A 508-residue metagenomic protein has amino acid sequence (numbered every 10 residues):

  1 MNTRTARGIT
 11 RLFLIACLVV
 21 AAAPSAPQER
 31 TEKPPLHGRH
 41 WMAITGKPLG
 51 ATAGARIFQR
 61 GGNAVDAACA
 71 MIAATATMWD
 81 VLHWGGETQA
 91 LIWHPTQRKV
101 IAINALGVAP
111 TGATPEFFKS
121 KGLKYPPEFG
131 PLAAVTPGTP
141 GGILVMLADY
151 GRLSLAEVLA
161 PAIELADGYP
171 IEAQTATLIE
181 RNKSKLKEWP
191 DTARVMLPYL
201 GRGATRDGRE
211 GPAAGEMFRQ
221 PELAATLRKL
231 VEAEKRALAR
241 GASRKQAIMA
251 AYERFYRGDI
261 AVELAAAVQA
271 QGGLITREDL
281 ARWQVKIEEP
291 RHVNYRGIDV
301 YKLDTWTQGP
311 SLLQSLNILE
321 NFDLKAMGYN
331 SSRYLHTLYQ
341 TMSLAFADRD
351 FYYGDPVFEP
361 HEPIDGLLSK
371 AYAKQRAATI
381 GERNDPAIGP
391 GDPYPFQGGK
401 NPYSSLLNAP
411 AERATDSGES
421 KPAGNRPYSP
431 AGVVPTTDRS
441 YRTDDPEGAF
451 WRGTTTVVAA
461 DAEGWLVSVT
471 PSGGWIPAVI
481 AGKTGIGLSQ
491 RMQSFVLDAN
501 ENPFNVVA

Functional and structural regions predicted by a protein language model:
M1-R7: N-terminal secretory signal peptides that target proteins for export/translocation
T10-A21: Bacterial N-terminal signal peptides
A26-T52, R56, N63-A250, F255-T307 (+2 more regions): Noncatalytic scaffold domains of N-terminal-nucleophile
T77-A102, K119, A266, L274-T276 (+3 more regions): Active-site rim segments in enzyme catalytic domains, especially the processed small/beta chain of N-terminal
A148-L153, K235, L319-A326, R349-Y353: Short helix-capping/linker segments at secondary-structure and domain boundaries
A261, G273, L324-S472, K483: Internal maturation/activation junctions in enzymes
P310: Flexible, polar/acidic helix-loop-strand segments at domain edges
